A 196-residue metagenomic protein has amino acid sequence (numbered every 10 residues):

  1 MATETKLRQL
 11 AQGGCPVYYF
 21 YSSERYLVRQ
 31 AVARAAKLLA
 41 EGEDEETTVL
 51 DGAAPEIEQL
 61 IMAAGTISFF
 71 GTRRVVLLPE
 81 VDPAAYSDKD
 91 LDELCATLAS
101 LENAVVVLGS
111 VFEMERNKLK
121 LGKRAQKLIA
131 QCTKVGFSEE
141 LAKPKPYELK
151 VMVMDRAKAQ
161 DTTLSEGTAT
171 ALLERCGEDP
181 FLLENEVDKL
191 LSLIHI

Functional and structural regions predicted by a protein language model:
M1-I194: Conserved beta/loop motifs at nucleotide-recognition and modification sites
